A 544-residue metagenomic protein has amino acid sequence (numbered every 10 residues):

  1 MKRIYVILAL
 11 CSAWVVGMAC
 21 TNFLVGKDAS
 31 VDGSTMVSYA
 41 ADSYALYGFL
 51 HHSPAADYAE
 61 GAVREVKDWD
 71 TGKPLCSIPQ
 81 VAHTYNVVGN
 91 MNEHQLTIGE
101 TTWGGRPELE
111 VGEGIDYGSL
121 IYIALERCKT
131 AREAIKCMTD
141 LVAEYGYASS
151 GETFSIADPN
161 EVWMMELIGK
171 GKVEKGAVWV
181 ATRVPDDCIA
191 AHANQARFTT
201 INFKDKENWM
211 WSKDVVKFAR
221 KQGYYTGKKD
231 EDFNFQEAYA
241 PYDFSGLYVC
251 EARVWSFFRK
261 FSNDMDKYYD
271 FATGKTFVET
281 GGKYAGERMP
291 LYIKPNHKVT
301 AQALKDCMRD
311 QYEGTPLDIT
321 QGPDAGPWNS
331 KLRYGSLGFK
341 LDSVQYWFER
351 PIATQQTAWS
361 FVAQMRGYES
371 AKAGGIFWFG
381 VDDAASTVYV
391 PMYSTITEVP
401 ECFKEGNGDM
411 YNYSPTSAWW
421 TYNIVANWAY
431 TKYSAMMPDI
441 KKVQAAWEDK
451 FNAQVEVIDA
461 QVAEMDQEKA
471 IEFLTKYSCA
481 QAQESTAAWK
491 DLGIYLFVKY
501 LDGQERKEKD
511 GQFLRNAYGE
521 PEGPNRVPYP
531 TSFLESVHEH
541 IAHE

Functional and structural regions predicted by a protein language model:
I4-A13: Sec-dependent N-terminal signal peptides
A13-A19: Sec/Tat signal peptide C-region and signal peptidase I cleavage site
C20-Y117, C137-K298: A contiguous strand-loop segment
E110-V111, S119-C128: Second-shell loop/turn segments in exported
F257, F261-Y346, R350-I352, K441 (+1 more regions): Accessory, solvent-exposed terminal regions and/or long lumenal/extracellular loops of proteins
G326-A463: Substrate-recognition/cap regions that form aromatic- and gly/pro-loop-enriched pockets for small-molecule ligands
K441-E544: Histidine-centered catalytic/metal-binding microenvironments
